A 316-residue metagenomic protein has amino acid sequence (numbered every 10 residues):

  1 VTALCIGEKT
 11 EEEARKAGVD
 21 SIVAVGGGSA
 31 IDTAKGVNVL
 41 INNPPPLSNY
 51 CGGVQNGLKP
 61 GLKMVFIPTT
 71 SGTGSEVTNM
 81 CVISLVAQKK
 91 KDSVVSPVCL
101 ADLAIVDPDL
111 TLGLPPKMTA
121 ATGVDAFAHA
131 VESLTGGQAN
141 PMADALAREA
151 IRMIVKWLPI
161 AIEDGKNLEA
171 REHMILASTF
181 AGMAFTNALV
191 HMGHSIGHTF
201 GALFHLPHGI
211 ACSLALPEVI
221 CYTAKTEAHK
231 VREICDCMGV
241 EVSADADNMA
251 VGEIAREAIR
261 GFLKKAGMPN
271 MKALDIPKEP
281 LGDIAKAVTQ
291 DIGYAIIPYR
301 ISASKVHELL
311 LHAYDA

Functional and structural regions predicted by a protein language model:
C5-D109: Glycine/threonine-rich beta-strand-loop-alpha-helix active-site module that forms ligand/phosphate-binding
E8-E11, K35-N38, V124-E132, R148-P159 (+10 more regions): Predominant activation on well-ordered alpha-helical scaffold segments within soluble catalytic domains
N43-G53, H205-I210, K225-A228: Phosphate-handling active-site elements
G72, T179-C212, D291-I296: Glycine-rich phosphate/pyrophosphate-binding beta-alpha loops
M80-A188: Carboxylate- and glycine-rich phosphate/diphosphate-binding segment that chelates Mg2+/Mn2+
G137-L146, A161-H173, A188-G193, D245-M249 (+3 more regions): Flexible, glycine/charged-enriched surface loops at secondary-structure junctions
P217-A316: Mobile late-domain/C-terminal helix-loop "cap" segments that border catalytic sites or the cytosolic face
